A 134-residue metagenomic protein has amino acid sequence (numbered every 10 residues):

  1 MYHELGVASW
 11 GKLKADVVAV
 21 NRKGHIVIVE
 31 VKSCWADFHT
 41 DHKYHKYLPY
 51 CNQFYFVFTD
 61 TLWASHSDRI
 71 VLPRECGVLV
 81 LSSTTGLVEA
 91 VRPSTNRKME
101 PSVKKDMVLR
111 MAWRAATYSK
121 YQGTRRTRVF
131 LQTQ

Functional and structural regions predicted by a protein language model:
M1-D16, A36: Gly/Pro/Ser/Thr-rich low-complexity, intrinsically disordered segments predominantly at protein N-termini
H3-L5, S9, S67-Q134: Non-catalytic C-terminal interaction segments of nucleic acid-processing enzymes
L5, A19-N21, K32-S33, D60: Short glycine-rich, polar/acidic loop-and-turn segments at beta strand-coil junctions
A15-I28: Active-site beta-strand-loop-beta-strand hairpin of nuclease catalytic cores that positions key catalytic residues
I26, S33-S82: Catalytic cores of nucleic-acid endonucleases
